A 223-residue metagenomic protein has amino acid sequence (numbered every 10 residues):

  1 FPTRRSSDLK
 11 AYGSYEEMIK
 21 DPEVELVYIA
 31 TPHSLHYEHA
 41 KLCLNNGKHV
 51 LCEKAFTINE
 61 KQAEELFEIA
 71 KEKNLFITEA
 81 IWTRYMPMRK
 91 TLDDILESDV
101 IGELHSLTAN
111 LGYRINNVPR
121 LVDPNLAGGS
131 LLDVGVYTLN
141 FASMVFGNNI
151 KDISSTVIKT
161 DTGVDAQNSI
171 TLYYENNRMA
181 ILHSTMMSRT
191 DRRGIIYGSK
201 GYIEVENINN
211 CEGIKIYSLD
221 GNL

Functional and structural regions predicted by a protein language model:
F1-S6: Short, small-residue-biased leader/transition segments that mark boundaries at the very start of proteins
L9-Y15: Conserved SAM-binding strand-loop segment of SAM-dependent methyltransferases
K10, E25-L26, S106: Short, Asp-centered acidic motifs that coordinate Mg2+ and/or phosphate in catalytic or ligand-binding sites
G13, C52, E79, S154-V157 (+1 more regions): Short loop/edge segments at beta-strand edges and connector loops that shape dinucleotide/nucleotide cofactor-binding
I19, L26-H33, Y37-I81: Beta-strand-loop-alpha-helix segment that lines the small-molecule cofactor/substrate pocket of alpha/beta enzymes
F67-F76, K90-L104, Y174-E175: Basic phosphate/pyrophosphate-binding loop/patch that engages nucleotide-derived ligands
T83-S154: Predominantly a Rossmann-like dinucleotide-binding segment in NAD(P)-dependent oxidoreductases
N140-G213: Contiguous beta-strand/loop segments that form the cofactor/metal-binding neighborhood of enzyme cores
